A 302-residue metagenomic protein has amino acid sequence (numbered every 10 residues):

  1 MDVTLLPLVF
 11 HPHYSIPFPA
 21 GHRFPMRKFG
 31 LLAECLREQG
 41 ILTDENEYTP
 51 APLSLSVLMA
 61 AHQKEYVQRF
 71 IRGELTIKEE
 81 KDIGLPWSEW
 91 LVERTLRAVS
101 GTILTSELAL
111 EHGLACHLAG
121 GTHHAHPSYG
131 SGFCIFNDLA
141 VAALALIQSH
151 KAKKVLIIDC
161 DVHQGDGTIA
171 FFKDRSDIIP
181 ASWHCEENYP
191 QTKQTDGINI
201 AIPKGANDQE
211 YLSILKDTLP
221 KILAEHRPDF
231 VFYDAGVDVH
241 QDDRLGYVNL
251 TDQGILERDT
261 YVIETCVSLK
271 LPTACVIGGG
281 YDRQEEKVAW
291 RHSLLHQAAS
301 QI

Functional and structural regions predicted by a protein language model:
M1-L53: N-terminal low-complexity, Ser/Thr- and acidic-residue-enriched intrinsically disordered segments
T4, G73, I77-I302: A general "terminal functional-core" signal
P12-Y14, L53-S54, C185, V237-V239: Glycine-rich beta-alpha junction loops
H13-F18, P52-S56, K78-L91: Glycine-/proline-rich flexible loop or hinge segments
T43-L55, A274-R283: Acidic carboxylate-rich catalytic motifs and surrounding loops in phosphoryl-/glycosyl-chemistry enzymes
Y48, M59, H117: Short, conserved beta-strand segments within well-ordered enzyme catalytic domains that often line or immediately flank
A51-L75: Charged, often glycine-rich, active-site loop that binds/positions anionic groups
